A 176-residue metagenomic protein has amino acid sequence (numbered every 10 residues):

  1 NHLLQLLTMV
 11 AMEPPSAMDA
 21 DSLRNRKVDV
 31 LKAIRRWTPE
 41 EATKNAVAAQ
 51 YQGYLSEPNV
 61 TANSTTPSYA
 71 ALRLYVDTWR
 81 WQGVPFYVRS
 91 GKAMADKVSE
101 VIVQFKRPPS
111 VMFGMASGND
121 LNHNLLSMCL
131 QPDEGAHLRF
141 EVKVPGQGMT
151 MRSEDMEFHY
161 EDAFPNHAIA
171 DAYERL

Functional and structural regions predicted by a protein language model:
N1-L176: Secretory/organelle targeting and membrane-embedding segments
